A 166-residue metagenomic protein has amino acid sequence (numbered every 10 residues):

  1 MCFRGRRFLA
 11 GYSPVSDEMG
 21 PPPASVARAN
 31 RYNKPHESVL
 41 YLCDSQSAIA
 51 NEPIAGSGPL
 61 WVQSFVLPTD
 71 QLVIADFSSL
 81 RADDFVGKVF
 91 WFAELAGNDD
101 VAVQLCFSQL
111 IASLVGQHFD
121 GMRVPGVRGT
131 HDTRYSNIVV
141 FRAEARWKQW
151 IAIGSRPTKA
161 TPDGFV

Functional and structural regions predicted by a protein language model:
R4-H36, A55-V166: Active-site and NAD+-binding cores of ADP-ribose-processing enzymes
H36-L42: A short, exposed loop/beta-hairpin motif centered on an aromatic-Gly-Thr core
Q46-S57: Short active-site loop/helix that positions an aromatic residue
